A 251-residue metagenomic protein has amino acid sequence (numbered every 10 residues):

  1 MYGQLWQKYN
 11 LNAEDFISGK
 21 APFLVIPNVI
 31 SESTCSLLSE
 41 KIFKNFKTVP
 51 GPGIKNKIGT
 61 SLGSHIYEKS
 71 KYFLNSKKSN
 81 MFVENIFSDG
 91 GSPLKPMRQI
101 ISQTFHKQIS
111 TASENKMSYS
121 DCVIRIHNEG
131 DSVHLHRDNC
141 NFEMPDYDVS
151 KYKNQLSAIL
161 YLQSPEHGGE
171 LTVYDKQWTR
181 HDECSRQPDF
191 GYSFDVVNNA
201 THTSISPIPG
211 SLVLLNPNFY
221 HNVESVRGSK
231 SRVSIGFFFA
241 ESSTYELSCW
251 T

Functional and structural regions predicted by a protein language model:
M1-D15, R125-N139, T201-Y220: Generic detector of solvent-exposed, compositionally biased contiguous segments
M1-M81, G91: N-terminal auxiliary "cap/dimerization" subdomain that precedes the catalytic jelly-roll/cupin core of mononuclear
A21-F23, Y119-D121, G130, K153-I159 (+3 more regions): Extracellular structured ligand-interaction cores
I30-E32, E129, Q163-P165, W178-T179 (+2 more regions): Short, solvent-exposed loop/turn segments at secondary-structure junctions
S33, S92, Y119, K153-S157 (+4 more regions): Short, well-structured alpha-helical interface segments that form or flank functional binding sites
K69-E129: Signature of the catalytic double-stranded beta-helix
E129-S206, S248: Catalytic core of non-heme Fe(II) oxygenases with the double-stranded beta-helix
E183-T251: Catalytic core of Fe(II)/2-oxoglutarate
